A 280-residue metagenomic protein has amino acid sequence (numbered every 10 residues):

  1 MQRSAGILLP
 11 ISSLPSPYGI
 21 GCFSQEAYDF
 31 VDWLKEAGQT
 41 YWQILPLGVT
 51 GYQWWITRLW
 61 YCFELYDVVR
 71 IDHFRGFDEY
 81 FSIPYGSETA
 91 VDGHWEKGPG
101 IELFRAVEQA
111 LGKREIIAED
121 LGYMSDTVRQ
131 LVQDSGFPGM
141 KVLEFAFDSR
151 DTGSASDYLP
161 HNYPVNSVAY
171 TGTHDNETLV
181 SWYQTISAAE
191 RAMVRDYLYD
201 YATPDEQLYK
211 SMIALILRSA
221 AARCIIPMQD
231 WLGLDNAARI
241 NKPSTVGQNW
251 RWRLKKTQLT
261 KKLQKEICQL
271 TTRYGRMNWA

Functional and structural regions predicted by a protein language model:
Q2-Q53, T57: Acidic/aromatic-lined carbohydrate-recognition and catalytic surfaces of CAZymes acting on diverse glycans
I11-S24, G51-Q53, E88-E96, E115 (+2 more regions): The substrate-binding groove and active-site-proximal loops of carbohydrate-active enzymes, especially glycoside
Y28-E36, R58-V69, L159, I213-L217: Short amphipathic alpha-helices and their capping/turn segments at secondary-structure boundaries
L34, I44, I71, I116 (+2 more regions): Conserved, mostly hydrophobic/aromatic
G51-F137: Active-site neighborhood of glycoside hydrolase catalytic domains
K113-R114, D120-N236: Conserved alpha/beta catalytic core and glycan-binding cleft of carbohydrate-active enzymes
G233-A280: Structured C-terminal cap/extension of enzyme domains
